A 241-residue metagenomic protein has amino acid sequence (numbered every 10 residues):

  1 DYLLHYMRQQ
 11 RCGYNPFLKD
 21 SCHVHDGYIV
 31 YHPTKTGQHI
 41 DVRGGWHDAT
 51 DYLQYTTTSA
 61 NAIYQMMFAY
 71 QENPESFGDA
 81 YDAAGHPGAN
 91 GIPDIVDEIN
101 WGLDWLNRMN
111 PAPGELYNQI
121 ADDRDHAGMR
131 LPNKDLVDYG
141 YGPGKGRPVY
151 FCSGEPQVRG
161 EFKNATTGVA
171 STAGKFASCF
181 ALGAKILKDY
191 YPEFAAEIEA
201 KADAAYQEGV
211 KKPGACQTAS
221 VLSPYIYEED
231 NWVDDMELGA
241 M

Functional and structural regions predicted by a protein language model:
D1-N61, D97-N164: Low-complexity, Ser/Thr/Pro/Gly-enriched N-terminal "stalk/linker" regions
H39-A49, Y117-D230, E237-M241: Active-site lining segments of carbohydrate-active enzymes
Y52, T56, F68-G78, F162 (+1 more regions): Conserved, well-structured interaction surfaces
Y55, I92, I99, A195-I198 (+1 more regions): Hydrophobic packing residues in well-ordered alpha-helices of helical domains and bundles
T57-F68, Y206: Conserved long hydrophobic alpha-helices within structured protein cores
I63-H86, D104-A112, K175-P192, D235-M241: Well-ordered alpha-helical scaffold segments within catalytic/enzyme domains
A84-I95: Acidic, glycine-anchored loop motifs typical of Ca2+
